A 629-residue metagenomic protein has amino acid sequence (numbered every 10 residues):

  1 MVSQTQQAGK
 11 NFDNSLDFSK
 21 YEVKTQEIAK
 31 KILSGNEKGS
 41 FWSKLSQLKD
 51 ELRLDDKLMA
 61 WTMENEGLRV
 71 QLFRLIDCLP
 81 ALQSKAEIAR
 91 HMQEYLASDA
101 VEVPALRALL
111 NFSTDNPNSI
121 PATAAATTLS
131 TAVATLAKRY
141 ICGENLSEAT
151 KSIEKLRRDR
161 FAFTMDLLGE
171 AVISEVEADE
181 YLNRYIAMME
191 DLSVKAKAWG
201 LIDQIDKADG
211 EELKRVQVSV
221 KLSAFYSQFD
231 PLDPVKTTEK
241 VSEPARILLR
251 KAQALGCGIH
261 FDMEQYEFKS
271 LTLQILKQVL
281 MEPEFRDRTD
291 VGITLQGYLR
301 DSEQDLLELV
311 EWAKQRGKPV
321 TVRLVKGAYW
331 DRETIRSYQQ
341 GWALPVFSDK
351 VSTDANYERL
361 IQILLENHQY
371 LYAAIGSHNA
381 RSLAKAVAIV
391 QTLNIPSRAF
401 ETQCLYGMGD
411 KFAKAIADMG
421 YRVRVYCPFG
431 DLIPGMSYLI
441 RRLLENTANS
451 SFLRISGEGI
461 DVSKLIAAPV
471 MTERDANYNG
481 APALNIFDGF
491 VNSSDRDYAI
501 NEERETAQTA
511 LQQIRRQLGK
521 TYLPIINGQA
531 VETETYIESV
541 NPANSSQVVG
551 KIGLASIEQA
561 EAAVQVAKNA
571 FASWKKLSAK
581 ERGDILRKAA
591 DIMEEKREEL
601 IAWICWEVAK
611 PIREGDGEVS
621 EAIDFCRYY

Functional and structural regions predicted by a protein language model:
V2-S493: Positively charged, amphipathic and often flexible ligand-engagement surfaces
G143-L146, E175-L182, I433, D497-Q508 (+4 more regions): Generic detection of long, well-ordered alpha-helical segments
E144-I173, E180, Y266, L523-E532 (+3 more regions): Secondary-structure-rich domain cores
L201, V322, L453-E458, K520-A530 (+3 more regions): Short coil/turn segments at secondary-structure boundaries
E308-E311, I537-N541, G553-L554: Short beta-strand elements
G430, E445, L453-R454, I466 (+5 more regions): Generic, ordered loop/turn and secondary-structure boundary motif
N449, E458-V549: Hydrophobic face of amphipathic alpha-helices that form TPR/SEL1-like repeat modules and related alpha-solenoid
S545-Y629: Glycine-rich loop-to-alpha-helix module at the N-terminal edge of alpha/beta enzyme cores
